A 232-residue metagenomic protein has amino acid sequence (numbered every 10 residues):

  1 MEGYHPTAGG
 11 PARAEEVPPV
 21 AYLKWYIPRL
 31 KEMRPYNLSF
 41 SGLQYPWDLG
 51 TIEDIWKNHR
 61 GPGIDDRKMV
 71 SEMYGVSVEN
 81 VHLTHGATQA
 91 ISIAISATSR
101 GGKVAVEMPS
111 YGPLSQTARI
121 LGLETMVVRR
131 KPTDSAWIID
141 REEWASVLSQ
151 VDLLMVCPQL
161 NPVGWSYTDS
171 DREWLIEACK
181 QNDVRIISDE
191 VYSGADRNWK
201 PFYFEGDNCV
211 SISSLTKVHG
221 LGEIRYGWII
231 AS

Functional and structural regions predicted by a protein language model:
M1-I93: N-terminal small-domain helix-loop-helix segment of the aminotransferase-like
Y4-A12, V17, E72, S96-C157 (+1 more regions): PLP-dependent aminotransferase-like
L38-S41, V70, V81, V104 (+4 more regions): Generic structural signal for small/hydrophobic residues in well-ordered secondary structure, especially within
S41-Y45, T88-A90, Y111, Q159-P162 (+2 more regions): Short, solvent-exposed loop/turn segments at secondary-structure junctions
S77-V81, G102, D207-N208: Short acidic capping loops at alpha-helix termini that bridge into adjacent secondary structure
H82, A105, M126, I187 (+1 more regions): Structural detector of well-ordered beta-strand residues that form the stable sheet scaffold of enzyme domains
T133-R197: Active-site phosphate-binding strand-loop segment of PLP-dependent enzymes
E205-S232: Active-site PLP attachment segment
